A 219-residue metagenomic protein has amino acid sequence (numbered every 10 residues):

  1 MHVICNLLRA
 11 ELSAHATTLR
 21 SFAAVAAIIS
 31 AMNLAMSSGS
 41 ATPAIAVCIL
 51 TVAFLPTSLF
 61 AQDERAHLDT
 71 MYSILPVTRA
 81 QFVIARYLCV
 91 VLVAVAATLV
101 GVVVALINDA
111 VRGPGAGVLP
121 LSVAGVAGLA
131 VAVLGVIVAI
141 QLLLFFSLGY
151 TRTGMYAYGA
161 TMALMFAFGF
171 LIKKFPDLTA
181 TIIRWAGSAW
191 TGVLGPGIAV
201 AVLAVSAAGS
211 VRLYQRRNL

Functional and structural regions predicted by a protein language model:
M1-H67, A85-L219: Hydrophobic alpha-helical transmembrane segments of membrane proteins
L68-Y72: Short extracytoplasmic
S73-R79: Short helix-to-coil transition segments within interhelical loops that connect adjacent transmembrane helices
Q81-V83: Alpha-helix N-cap/helix-start motif at helix boundaries, enriched for small hydrophobics
